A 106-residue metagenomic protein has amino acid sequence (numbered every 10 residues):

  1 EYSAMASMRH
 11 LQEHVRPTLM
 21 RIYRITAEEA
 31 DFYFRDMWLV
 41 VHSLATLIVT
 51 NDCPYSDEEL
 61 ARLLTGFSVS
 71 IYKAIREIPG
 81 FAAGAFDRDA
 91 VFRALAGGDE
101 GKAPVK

Functional and structural regions predicted by a protein language model:
E1, E13, T46-P54: Amphipathic alpha-helical segments used for helix-helix packing
E1-R24, D31-D36, R62-K73: Amphipathic alpha-helical packing segments from all-alpha helical-bundle domains
R24, V49-C53, P79-G80: Short, flexible helix-adjacent loops and helix caps
T26-E28, S56: Alpha-helix initiation/capping motif
E28-T50, R62-I71, G84-L95: Hydrophobic alpha-helical segments that form the core of small-molecule binding pockets and/or dimer interfaces
P54-E58, Y72: DNA-recognition helix of helix-turn-helix
E77-K106: Charged, low-complexity intrinsically disordered regulatory/assembly segments
